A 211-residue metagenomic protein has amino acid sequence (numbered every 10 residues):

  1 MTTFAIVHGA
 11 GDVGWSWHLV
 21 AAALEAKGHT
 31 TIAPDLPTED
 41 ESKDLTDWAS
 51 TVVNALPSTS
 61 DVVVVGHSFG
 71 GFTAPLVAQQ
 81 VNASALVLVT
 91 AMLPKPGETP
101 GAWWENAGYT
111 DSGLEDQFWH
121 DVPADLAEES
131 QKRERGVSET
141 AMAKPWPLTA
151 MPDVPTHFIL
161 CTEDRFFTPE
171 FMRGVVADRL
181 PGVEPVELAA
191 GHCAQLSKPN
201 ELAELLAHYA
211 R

Functional and structural regions predicted by a protein language model:
T2-E41: Conserved HGGG/HGGXW glycine-rich cap/lid loop of the alpha/beta-hydrolase fold
T30-V63, W103-W104: Active-site loop/oxyanion-hole signature of alpha/beta-hydrolase fold enzymes
W48, L196-A210: Post-His helix in hydrolase/transferase enzymes
V65-G70, A74: Gly/Ala-rich beta-loop-alpha elbow adjacent to hydrolase catalytic centers
Q79-Q117, A141, F167-G174: Flexible "cap/lid" loop of the alpha/beta hydrolase fold
K132-T149: Active-site nucleophile elbow and catalytic-triad environment of alpha/beta-hydrolase enzymes
P152, F158-L160: Short beta-strand/loop motif that positions the catalytic acidic residue of the alpha/beta-hydrolase fold
T162-A189, L196, H208-Y209: Conserved loop-alpha-helix segment in the C-terminal half of the alpha/beta-hydrolase fold that carries the catalytic
